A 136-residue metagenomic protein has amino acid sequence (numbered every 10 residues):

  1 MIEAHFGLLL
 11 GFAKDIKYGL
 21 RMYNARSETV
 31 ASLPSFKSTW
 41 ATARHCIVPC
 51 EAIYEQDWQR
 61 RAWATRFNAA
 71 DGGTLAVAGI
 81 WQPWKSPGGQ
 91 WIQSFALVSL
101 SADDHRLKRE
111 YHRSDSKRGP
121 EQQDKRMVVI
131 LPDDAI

Functional and structural regions predicted by a protein language model:
M1-C46, N68-T74, A78-G79, P87-F95: Short, His- and charge-rich active-site/binding loops that engage polyanionic ligands
S38-T39, D57, G88-G89, K108-R109 (+1 more regions): Short histidine-centered beta-strand/loop micro-motifs that create catalytic or ligand/metal-coordination sites
P49-C50: A secondary-structure boundary/capping signal
I53-E55, P83-W84, D103-D104: Short, catalytically relevant binding-site loops at active-site mouths
Q56-A62: Cytochrome P450 core scaffold surrounding the K-helix E-X-X-R motif and the conserved "meander" helix-loop region
A62, G72, Q90-I92, Q123-R126: Short edge beta-strand segments in beta-sheet-rich domains
A64-R66: Residue-level detector of beta-strand face positions
Q93-I136: C-terminal folded domains that constitute the principal catalytic or ligand-binding module of multi-domain proteins
